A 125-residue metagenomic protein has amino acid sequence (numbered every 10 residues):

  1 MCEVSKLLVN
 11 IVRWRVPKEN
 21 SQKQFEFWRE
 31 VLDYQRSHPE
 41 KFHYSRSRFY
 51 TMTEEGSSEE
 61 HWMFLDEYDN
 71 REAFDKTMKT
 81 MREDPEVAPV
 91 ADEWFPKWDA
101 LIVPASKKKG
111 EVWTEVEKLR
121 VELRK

Functional and structural regions predicted by a protein language model:
M1-V4, L123-K125: Basic/polar N-terminal segments that are highly enriched at the extreme N-terminus, encompassing both cleavable
C2, L32-E67, A73-D75, D92-A100 (+1 more regions): Short, glycine- and small/hydrophobic-rich beta-strand elements in well-ordered beta-sheets
L7-R15: Active-site-flanking beta-strand signature of metal-NTP-handling nucleotidyl enzymes and homologous cyclase-like
R15-E26: Short, surface-exposed ligand-recognition loops at beta-strand->loop->(often short) alpha-helix junctions that present
Q22, D69-R82: Short amphipathic alpha-helices within nucleic acid-binding modules
P85-P89: Metal-dependent nucleotidyltransferase catalytic core
E93-K125: Catalytic "initiation/cleavage/transfer" segments centered on a nucleophilic residue and adjacent nucleic-acid-engaging
